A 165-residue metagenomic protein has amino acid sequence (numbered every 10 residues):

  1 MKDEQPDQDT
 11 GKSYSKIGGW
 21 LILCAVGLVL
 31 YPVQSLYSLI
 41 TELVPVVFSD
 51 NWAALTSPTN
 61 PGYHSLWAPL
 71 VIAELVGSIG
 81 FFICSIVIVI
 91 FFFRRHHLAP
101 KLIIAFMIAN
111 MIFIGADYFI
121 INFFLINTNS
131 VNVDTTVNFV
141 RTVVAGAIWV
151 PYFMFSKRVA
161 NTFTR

Functional and structural regions predicted by a protein language model:
K2-R165: Topology signature of small-to-medium multi-pass alpha-helical membrane proteins
